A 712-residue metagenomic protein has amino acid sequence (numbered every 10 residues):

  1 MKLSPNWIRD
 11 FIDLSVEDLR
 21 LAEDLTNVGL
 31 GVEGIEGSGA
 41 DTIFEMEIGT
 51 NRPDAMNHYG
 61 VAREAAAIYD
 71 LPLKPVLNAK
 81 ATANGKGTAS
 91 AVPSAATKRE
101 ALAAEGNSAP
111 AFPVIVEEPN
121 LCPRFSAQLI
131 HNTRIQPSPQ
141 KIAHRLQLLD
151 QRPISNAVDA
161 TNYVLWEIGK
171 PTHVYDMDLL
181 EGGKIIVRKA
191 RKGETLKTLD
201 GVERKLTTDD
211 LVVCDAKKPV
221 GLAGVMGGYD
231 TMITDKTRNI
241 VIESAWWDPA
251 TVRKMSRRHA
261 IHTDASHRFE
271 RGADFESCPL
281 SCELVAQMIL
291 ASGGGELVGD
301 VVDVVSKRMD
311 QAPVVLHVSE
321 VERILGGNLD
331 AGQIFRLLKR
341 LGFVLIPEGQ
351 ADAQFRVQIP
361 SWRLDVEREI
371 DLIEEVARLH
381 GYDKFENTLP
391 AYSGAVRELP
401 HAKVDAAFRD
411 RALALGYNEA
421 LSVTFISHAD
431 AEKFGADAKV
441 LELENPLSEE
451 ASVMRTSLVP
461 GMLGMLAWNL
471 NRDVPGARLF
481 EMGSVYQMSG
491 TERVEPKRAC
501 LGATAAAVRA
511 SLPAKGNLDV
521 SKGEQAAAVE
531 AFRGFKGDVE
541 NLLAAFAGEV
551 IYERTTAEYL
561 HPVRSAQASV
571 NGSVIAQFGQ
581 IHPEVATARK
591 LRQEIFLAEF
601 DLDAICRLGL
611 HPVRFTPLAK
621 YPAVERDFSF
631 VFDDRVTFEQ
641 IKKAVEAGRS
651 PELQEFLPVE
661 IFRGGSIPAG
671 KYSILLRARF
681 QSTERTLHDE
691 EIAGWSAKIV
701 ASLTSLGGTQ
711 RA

Functional and structural regions predicted by a protein language model:
M1-G85, G106-H401, A406, L560: RNA/tRNA-interacting regions in translation and RNA-turnover enzymes
K2-P5, L19, E23, R340-F343 (+3 more regions): A carboxyl-terminal module marker
I8, V285, V321, L501 (+3 more regions): Residue-level signal for inorganic ion chemistry
I43, V252, E444-P446, P475 (+4 more regions): Polyanion/phosphate-binding surface patch
V76-P110, A510, K515-S521, Q525: Intrinsic disorder/low-complexity segments
I186-M226, D230-I233, K384, P390-E495 (+4 more regions): Class II aminoacyl-tRNA synthetase-like tRNA-binding/catalytic domains
E276-G294, V459, M465-R478, A693-A701: His/Asp/Glu-rich mid-to-C-terminal helical/loop segments that flank catalytic regions of hydrolases
A331-D352, V357-I359, L470-D473, L479 (+3 more regions): Long hydrophobic segments that form regular secondary structure
